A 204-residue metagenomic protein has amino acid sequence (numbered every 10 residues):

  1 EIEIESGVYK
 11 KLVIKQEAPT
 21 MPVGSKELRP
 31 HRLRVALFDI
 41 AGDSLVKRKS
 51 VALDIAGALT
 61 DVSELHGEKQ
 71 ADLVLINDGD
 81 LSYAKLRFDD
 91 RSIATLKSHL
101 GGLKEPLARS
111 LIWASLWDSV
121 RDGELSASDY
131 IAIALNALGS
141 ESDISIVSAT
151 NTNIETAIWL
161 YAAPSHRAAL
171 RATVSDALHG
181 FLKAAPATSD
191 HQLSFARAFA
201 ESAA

Functional and structural regions predicted by a protein language model:
E1-A204: Non-catalytic accessory/interaction domains
